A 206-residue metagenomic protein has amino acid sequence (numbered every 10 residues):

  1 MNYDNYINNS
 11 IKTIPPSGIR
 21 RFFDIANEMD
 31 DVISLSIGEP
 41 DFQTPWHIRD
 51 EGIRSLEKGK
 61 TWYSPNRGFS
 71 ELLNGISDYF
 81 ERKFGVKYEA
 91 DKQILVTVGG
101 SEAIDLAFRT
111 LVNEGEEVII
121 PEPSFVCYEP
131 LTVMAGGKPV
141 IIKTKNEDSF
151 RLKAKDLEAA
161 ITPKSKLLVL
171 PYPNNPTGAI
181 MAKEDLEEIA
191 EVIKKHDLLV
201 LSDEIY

Functional and structural regions predicted by a protein language model:
N2-Y3, N8-G99, L106: N-terminal small-domain helix-loop-helix segment of the aminotransferase-like
M29, A135, K195-H196: Helix C-cap/helix->beta junction micro-motif
Y88-I94, E114-E117, K164: Short acidic capping loops at alpha-helix termini that bridge into adjacent secondary structure
F108-T132: Conserved PLP-anchoring active-site segment centered on the Schiff-base-forming lysine
M134-V140: A short helix-loop-beta submotif of the ANL/AMP-binding
V140, T144-Y206: Active-site phosphate-binding strand-loop segment of PLP-dependent enzymes
